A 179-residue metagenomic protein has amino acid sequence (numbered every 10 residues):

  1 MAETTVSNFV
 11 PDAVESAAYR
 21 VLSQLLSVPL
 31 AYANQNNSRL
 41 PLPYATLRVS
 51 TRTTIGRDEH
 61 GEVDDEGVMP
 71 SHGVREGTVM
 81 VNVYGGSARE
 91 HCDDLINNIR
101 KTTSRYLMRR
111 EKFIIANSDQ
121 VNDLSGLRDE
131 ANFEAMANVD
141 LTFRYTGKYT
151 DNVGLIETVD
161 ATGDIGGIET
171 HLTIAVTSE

Functional and structural regions predicted by a protein language model:
M1-E66, V159-E179: Small/polar-rich, solvent-exposed N-terminal microdomains that initiate assembly or binding
V21, L25, N98-Y106: Conserved short hydrophobic interaction patches
I55, R89, G147-D151: Residue-level signal for secondary-structure boundary sites
V63-P70, R128-D129: Short beta-strand/turn micro-motifs at beta-sheet edges
S71-R89, L95, E134-Y145: Oligomerization/assembly interface segments of phage tail-like spikes and tubes
D94-I99, E157: Short amphipathic alpha-helices in soluble, non-transmembrane regions that often serve as interface/regulatory elements
K101-Y149: Acidic-leaning, charged glycine-interspersed low-complexity segments
L124-D129, E134-T142, D151-L172, V176-E179: Structured partner-binding subdomains within large eukaryotic complex subunits
